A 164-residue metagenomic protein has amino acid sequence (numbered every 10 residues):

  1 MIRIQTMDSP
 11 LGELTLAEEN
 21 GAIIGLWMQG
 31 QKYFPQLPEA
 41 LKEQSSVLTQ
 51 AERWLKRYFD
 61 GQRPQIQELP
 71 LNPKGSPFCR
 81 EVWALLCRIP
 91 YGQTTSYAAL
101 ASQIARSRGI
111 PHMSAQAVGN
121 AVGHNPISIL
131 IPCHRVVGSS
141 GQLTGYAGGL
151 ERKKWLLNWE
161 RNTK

Functional and structural regions predicted by a protein language model:
M1-I24: DNA-contacting interfaces and partner/effector-binding or oligomerization modules in DNA-centric proteins
R3-P10, G61-K164: Nucleic acid-binding interface residues in structured DNA/RNA-binding domains, emphasizing the DNA-engaging scaffolds
T15-L16, G25, S96, G145: A sequence-level detector of short linear motifs
E18-E68: Compact structured core domains
